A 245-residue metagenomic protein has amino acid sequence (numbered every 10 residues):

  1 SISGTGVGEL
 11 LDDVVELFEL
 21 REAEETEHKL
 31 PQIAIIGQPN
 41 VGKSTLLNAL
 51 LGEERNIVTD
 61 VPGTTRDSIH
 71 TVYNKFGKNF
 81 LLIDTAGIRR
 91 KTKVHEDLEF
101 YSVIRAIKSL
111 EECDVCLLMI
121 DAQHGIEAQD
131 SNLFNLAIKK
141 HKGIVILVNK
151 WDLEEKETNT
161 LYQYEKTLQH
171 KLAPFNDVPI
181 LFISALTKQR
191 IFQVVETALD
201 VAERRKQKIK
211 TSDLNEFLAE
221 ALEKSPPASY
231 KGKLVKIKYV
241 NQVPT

Functional and structural regions predicted by a protein language model:
S1-I83, K91-I104, K108, E112-L118 (+1 more regions): C-terminal-of-GTPase-core extension/linker across diverse P-loop GTPases
